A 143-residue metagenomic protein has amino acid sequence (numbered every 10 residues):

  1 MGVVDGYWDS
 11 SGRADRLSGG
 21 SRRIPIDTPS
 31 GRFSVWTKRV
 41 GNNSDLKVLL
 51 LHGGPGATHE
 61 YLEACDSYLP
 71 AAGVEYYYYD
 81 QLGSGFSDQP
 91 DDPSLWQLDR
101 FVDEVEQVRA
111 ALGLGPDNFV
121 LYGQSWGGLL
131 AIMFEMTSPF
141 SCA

Functional and structural regions predicted by a protein language model:
M1-G6: N-terminal type II signal-anchor transmembrane helix that functions as the membrane-insertion/stop-transfer segment
D9-S34, R39: N-terminal cap/lid segment of alpha/beta-hydrolase-fold proteins
S18-G20, Y78-Y79, W126: Tryptophan-centric aromatic hotspots in well-structured domains and transmembrane helices
T28-Q89: Conserved HGGG/HGGXW glycine-rich cap/lid loop of the alpha/beta-hydrolase fold
Y68, V108-A111, T137: Structured segments of extracytoplasmic/periplasmic soluble domains in secreted or envelope-associated proteins
S84-Y122, W126: Active-site loop/oxyanion-hole signature of alpha/beta-hydrolase fold enzymes
P116-A143: Conserved hydrolase catalytic core segment
